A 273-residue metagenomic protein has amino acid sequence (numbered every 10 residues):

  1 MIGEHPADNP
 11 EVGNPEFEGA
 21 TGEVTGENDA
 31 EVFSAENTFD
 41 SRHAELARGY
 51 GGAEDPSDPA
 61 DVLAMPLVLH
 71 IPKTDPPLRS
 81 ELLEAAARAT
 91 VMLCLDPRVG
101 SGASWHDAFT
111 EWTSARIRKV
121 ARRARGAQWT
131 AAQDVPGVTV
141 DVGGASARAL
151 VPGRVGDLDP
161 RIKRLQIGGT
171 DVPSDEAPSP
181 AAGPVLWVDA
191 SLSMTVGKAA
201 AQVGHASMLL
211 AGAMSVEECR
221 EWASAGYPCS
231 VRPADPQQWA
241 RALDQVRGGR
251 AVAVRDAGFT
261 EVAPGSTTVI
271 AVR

Functional and structural regions predicted by a protein language model:
I2-S230, D235-W239, D244-R247, D256-R273: Positively charged, small/polar-rich N-terminal and surface patches that mediate targeting and assembly and bind
V252-A253: Conserved RecA-like helicase motor-core motifs
